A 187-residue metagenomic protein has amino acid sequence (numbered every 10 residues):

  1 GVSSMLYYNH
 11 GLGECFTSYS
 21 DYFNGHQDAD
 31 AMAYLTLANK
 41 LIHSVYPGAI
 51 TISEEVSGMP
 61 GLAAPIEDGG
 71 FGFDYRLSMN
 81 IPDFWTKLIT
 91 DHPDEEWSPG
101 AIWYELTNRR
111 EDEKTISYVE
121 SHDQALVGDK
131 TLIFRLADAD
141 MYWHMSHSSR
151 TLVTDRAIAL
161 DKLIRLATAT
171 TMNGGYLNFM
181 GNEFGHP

Functional and structural regions predicted by a protein language model:
G1-L6: Short acidic catalytic loops
G11-H186: Conserved alpha/beta catalytic core and glycan-binding cleft of carbohydrate-active enzymes
